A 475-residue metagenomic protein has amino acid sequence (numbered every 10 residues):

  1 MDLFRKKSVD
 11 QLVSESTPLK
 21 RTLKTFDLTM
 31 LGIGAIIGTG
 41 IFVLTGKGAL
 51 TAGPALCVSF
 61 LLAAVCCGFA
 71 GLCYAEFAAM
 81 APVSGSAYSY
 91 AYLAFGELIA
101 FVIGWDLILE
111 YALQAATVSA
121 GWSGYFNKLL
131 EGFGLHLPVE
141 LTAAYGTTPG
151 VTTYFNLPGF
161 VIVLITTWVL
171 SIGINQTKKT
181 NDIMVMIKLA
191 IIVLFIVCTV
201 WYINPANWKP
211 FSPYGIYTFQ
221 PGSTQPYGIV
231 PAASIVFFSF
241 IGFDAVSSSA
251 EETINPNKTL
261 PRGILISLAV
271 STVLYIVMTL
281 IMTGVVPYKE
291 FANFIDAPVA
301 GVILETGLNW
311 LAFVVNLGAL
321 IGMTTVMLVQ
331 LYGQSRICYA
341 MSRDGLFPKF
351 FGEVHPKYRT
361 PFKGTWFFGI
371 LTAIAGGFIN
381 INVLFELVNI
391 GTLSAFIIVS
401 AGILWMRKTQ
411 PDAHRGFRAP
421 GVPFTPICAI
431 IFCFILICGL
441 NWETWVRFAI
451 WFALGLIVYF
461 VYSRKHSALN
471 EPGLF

Functional and structural regions predicted by a protein language model:
M1-T45, L50-P54, L61, G68-A75 (+5 more regions): Membrane-interface "cap" regions at the ends of multi-pass membrane proteins
S14-L19, L56-C57, G134-G159, I183-L317: Helix-loop-helix junctions that connect adjacent transmembrane segments in multi-pass membrane transporters
K20, T25, Y154-F160, I254-Y275 (+4 more regions): Loop-to-transmembrane helix boundary motifs in multi-pass membrane proteins
K20, V43-T148, S267-V270, V277 (+1 more regions): Extracellular loop-to-transmembrane helix junctions
F42, D106-G124, I235, F240-T253 (+3 more regions): Membrane-helix boundary/coupling elements in multi-pass transport proteins
S123, Y154-W208, I264-L268, F385-I398 (+2 more regions): Membrane-interface loop-to-helix entry segments
K128, I191-F195, Q330, C338 (+2 more regions): Hydrophobic alpha-helical segments of multi-pass membrane transport proteins
V151-F155, F350-T360, F396-T444, K465-F475: C-terminal membrane-solvent junction of multi-pass transporters and transport-like membrane proteins
